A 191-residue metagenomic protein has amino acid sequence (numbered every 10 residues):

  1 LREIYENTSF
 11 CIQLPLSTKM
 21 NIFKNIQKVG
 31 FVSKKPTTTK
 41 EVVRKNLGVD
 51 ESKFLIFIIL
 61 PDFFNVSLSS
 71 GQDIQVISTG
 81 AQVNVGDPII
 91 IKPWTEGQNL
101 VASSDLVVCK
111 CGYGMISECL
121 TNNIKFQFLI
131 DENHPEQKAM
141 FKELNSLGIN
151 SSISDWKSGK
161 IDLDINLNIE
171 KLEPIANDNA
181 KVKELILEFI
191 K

Functional and structural regions predicted by a protein language model:
L1-F63: A nucleotide-sugar donor-handling region in carbohydrate enzymes
Y5-E6, F10, S17-M20, G148-K191: Leloir-type glycosyltransferase catalytic cores
N7-S9, F23, Q72-I74, D87-P88 (+2 more regions): Short, well-ordered alpha-helix to beta-strand connector turns
F10-I12, Q27-V29, I77, V108 (+2 more regions): Hydrophobic/aromatic beta-strand patches that form the interior of the parallel beta-sheet core in alpha/beta enzyme
K53-I56, Q75, K125: Residues that mark the start of a beta-strand
I58-I91: Catalytic donor nucleotide-activated moiety binding site of glycosyltransferases and closely related
Q82-T121: Donor nucleotide-activated moiety binding/catalytic core segment of transferases that use nucleotide-activated donors
M115-E170: Catalytic binding pocket for nucleotide-activated donors in carbohydrate/polymer assembly enzymes
